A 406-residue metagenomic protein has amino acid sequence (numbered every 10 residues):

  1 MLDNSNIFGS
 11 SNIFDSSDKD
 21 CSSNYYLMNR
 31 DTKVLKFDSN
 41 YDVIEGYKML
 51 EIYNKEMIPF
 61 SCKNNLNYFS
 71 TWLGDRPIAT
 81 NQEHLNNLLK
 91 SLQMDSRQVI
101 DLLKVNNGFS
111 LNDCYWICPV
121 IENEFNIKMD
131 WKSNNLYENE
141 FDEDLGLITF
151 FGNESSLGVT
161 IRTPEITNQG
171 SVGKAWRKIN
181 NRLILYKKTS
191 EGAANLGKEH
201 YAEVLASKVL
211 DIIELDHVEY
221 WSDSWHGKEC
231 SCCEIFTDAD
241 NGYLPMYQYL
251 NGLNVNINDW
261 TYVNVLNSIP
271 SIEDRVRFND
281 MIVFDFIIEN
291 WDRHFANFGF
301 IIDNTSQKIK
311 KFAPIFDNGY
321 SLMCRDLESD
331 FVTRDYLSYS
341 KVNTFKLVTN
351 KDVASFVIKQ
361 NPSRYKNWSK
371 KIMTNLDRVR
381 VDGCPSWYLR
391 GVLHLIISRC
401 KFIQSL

Functional and structural regions predicted by a protein language model:
M1-V283, I287-E289, I301-L406: Phosphate/dinucleotide-binding and metal-coordinating scaffold of catalytic cores in nucleotide-dependent enzymes
H294, G299-I301: Conserved protein-kinase catalytic-loop segment immediately C-terminal to the catalytic Asp of the HRD motif
